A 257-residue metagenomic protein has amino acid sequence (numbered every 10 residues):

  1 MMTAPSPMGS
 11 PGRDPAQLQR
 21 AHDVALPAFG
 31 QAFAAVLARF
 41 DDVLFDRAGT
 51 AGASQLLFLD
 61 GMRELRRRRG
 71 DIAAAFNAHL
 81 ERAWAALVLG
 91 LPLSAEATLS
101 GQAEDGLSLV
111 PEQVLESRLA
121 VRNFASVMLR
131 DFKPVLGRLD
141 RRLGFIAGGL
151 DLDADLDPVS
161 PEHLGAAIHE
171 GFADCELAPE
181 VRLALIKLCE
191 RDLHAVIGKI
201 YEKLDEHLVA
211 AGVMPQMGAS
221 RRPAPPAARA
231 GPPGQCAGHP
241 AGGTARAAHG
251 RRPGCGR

Functional and structural regions predicted by a protein language model:
M1-R257: Terminal low-complexity "docking" segments
